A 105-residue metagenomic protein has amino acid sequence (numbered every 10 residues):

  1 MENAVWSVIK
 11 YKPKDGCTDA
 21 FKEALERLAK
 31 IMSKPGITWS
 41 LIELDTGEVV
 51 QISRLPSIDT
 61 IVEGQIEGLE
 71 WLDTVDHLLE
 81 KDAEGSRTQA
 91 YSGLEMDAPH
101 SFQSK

Functional and structural regions predicted by a protein language model:
M1-N3, E43, K105: Short, low-complexity N-terminal intrinsically disordered segments enriched in polar/charged residues
A4-Y11, V50-I52: Active-site-flanking beta-strand signature of metal-NTP-handling nucleotidyl enzymes and homologous cyclase-like
K10-E23: Short, surface-exposed ligand-recognition loops at beta-strand->loop->(often short) alpha-helix junctions that present
P13, L44, D59-T60, E84 (+1 more regions): A compositional/biophysical signature of low hydrophobicity enriched in polar/charged and small residues
R27-W39, R54-Y91: An amphipathic, aromatic/His-enriched active-site/gating alpha helix that lines ligand/cofactor pockets
S40-T46: A short beta-turn/loop motif at secondary-structure boundaries
E48-V50, D59-V62, A98: Short catalytic/ligand-binding loop motif for oxyanion handling, primarily in non-cytosolic enzymes, centered on
Q89-K105: Short, low-order "capping/linker" segments at domain edges
